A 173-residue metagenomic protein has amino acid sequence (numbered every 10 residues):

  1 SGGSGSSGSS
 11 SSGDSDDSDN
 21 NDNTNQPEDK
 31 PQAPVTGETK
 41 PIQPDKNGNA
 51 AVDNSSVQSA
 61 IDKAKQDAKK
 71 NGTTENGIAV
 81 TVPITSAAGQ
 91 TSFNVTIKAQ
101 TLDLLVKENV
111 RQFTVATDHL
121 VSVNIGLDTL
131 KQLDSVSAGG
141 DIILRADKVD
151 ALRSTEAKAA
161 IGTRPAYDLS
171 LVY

Functional and structural regions predicted by a protein language model:
S4-T24: Long, acidic low-complexity intrinsically disordered regions
N25-Y173: Long, contiguous ectodomains of secretory-pathway proteins
